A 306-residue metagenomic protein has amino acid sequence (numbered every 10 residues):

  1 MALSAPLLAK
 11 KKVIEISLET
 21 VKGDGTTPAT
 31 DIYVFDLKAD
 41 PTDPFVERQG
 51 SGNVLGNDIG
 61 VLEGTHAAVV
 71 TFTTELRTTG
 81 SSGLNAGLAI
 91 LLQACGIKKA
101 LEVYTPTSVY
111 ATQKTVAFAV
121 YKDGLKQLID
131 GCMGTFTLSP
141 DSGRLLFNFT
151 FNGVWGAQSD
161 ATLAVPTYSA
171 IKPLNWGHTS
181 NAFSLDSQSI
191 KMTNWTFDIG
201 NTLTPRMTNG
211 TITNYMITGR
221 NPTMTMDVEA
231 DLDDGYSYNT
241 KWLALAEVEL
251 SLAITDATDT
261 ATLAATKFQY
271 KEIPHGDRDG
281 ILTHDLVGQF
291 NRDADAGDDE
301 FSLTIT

Functional and structural regions predicted by a protein language model:
M1-T306: Signature of extracytoplasmic/envelope-associated structural regions
